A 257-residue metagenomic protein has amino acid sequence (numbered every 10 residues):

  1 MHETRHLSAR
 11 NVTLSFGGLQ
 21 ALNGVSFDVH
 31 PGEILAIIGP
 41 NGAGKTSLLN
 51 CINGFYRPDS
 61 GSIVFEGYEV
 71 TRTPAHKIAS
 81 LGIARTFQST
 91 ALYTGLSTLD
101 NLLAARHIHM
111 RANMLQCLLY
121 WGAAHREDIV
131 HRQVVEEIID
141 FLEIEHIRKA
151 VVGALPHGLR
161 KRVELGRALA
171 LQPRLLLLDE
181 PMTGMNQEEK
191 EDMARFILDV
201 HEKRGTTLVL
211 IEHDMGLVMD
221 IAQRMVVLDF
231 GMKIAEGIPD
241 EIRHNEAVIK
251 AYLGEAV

Functional and structural regions predicted by a protein language model:
H2-V257: Glycine-rich phosphate-binding loops of nucleotide-dependent enzymes
